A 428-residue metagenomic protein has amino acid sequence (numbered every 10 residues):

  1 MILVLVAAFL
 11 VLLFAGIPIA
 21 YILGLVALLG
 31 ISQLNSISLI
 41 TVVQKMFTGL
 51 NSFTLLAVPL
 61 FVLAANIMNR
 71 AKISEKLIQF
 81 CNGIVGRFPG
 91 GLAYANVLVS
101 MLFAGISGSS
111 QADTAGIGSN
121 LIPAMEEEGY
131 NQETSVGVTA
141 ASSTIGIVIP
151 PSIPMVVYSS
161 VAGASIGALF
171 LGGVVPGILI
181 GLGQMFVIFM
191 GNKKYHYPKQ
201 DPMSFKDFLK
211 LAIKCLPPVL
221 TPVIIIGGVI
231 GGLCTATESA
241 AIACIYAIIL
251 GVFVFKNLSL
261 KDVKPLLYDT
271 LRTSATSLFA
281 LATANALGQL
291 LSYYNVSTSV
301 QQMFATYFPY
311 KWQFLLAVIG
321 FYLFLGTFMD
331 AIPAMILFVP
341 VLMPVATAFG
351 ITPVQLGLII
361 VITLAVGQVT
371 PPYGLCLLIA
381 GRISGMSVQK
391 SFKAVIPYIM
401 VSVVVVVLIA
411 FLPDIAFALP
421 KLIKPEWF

Functional and structural regions predicted by a protein language model:
M1-F428: Alpha-helical transmembrane segments of multi-pass membrane transport proteins
